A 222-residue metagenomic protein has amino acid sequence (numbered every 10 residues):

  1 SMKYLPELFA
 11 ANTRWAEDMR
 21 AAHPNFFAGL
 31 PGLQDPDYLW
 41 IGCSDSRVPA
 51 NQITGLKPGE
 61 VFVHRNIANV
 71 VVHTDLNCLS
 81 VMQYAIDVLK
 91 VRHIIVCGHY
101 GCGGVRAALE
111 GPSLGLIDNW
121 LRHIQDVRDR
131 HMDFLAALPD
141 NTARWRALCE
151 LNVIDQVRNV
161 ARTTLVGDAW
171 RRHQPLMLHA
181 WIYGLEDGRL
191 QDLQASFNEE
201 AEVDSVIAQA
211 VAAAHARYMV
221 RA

Functional and structural regions predicted by a protein language model:
M2-P36, A68-R92, G103-A222: Divalent-metal-activated hydrolytic enzyme cores
M19-E60: N-terminal short beta-loop-beta anion/metal-coordinating cradle
I41-C43, R65, I95-H99, H179-G184: Short beta-strand segments
D45-R47, H99-G104: Gly/Ser/Thr-rich loops at beta-strand to alpha-helix junctions that form or flank small-molecule/cofactor-binding
P58-N69: Glycine/charged-rich beta-loop-alpha catalytic/anionic-binding loops adjacent to active sites
